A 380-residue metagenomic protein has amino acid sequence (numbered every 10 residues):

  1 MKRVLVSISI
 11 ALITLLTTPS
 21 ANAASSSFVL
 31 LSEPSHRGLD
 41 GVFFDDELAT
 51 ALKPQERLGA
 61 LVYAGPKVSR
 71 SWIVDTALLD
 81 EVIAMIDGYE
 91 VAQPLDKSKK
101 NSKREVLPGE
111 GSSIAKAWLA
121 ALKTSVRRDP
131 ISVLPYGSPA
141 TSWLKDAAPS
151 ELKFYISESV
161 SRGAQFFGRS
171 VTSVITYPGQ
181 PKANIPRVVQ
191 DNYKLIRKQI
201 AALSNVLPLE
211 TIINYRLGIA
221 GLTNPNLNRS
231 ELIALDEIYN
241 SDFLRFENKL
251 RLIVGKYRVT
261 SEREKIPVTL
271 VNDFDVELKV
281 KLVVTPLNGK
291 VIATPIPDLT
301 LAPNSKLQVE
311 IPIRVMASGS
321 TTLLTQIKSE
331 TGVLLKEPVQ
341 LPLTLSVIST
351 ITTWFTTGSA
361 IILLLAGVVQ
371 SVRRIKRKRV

Functional and structural regions predicted by a protein language model:
M1-K265, L270-V271, V284-P303, L307 (+2 more regions): N-terminal membrane-targeting/anchoring modules of bacterial envelope and secretion proteins
D275-K279, L335: Short acidic/proline- and small/hydrophobic-mixed sequence motifs that coincide with surface turns and coil-to-beta
